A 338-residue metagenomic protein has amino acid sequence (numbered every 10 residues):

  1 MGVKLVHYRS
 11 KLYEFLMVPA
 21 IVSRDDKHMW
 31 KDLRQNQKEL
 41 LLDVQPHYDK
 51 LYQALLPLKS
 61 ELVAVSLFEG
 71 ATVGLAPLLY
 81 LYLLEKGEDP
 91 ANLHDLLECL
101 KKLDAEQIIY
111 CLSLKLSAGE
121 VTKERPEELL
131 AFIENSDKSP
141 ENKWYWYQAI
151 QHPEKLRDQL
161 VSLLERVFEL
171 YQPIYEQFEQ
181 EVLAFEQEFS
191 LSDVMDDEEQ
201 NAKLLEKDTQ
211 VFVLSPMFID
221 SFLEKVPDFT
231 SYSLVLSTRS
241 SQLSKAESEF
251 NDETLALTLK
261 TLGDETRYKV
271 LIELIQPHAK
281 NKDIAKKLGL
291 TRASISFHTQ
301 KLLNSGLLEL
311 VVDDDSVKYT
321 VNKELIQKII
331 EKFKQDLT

Functional and structural regions predicted by a protein language model:
M1-E206, Q210: N-terminal, charged low-complexity regulatory/assembly segments
H7-L12, H152, Q242, D283 (+2 more regions): Poly-acidic low-complexity segments
V44-D49, K301-N304, E331: Short, charged low-complexity intrinsically disordered segments located at boundaries of structured domains
P173-L257: C-terminal regulatory or interaction extensions
I219-E309, D315, T338: Extended mid-to-C-terminal alpha-helical interaction segments
V317-T338: Conserved segment of winged-helix/HTH DNA-binding domains
